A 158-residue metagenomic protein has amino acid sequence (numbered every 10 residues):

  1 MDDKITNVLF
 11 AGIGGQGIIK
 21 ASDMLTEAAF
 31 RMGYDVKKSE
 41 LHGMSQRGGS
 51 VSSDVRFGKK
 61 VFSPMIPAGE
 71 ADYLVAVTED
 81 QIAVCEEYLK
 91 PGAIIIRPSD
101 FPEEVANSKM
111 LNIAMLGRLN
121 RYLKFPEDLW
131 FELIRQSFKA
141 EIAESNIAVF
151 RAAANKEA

Functional and structural regions predicted by a protein language model:
M1-A158: Active-site cofactor/cluster-binding pocket
